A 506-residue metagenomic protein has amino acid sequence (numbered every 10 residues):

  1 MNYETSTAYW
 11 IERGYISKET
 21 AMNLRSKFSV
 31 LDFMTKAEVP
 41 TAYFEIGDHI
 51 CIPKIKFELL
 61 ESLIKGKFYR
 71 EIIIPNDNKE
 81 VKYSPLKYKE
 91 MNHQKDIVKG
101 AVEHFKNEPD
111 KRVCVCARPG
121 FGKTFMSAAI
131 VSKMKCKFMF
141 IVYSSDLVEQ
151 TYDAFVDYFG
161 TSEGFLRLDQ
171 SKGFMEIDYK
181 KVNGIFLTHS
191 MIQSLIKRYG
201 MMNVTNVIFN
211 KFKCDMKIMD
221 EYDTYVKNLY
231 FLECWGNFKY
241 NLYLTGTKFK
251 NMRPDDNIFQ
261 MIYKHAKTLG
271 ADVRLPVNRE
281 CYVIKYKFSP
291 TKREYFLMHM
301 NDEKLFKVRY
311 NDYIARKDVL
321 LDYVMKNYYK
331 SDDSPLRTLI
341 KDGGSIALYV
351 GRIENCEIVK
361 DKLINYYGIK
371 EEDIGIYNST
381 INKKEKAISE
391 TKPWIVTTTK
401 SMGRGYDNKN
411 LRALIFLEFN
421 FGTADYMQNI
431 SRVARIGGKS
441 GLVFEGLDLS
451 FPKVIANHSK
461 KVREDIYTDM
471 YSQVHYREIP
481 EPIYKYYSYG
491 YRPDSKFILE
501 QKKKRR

Functional and structural regions predicted by a protein language model:
E108-I130: Walker A/P-loop
K133-D157, R352-E354: Conserved Walker A/P-loop ATP-binding site and its immediately adjacent core in helicase/helicase-like ATPase domains
L147-S171, Y366-I369: Conserved helix-turn-beta segment of the N-terminal RecA-like "Helicase ATP-binding" lobe in SF1/SF2 helicases
K180-R198, S389-R404: Conserved two-lobed SF2 helicase motor
E221-N278: Post-DEXD/H (motif II) to motif III coupling segment of the RecA-like Helicase ATP-binding lobe
K267-R274, A424, G438-K502: A conserved SF2-helicase RecA2
L269-G344: Conserved interdomain linker/interface between the two RecA-like ATPase lobes of SF2 helicase motors
S379-D465: Conserved RecA-like P-loop NTPase helicase motor core
